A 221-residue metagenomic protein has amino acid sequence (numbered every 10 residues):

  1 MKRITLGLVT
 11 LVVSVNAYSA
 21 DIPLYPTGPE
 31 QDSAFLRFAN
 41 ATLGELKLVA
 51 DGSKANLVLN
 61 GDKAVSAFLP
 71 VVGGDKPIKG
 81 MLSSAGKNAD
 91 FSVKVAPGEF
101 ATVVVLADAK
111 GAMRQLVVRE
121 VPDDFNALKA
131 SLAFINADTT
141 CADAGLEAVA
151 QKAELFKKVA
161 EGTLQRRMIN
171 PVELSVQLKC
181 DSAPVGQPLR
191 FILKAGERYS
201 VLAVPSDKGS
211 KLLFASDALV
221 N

Functional and structural regions predicted by a protein language model:
M1-I4: Positively charged n-region of N-terminal signal peptides that target proteins for export
S14-N16: N-terminal signal peptide c-region/cleavage motif recognized by signal peptidases
A20-N221: Intrinsically disordered, low-complexity polar regions and short flexible loop motifs
